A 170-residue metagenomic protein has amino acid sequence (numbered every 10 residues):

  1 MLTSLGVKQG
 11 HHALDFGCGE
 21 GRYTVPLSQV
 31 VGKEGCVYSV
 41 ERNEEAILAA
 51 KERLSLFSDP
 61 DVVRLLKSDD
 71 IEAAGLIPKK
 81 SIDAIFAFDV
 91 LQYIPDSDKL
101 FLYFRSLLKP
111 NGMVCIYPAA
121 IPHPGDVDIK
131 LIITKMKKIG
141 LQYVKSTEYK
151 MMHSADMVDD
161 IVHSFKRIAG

Functional and structural regions predicted by a protein language model:
M1-H11: Conserved alpha-helix/loop element of class I SAM-dependent methyltransferases that forms part of the SAM/SAH-binding
N43: Conserved SAM/SAH-binding beta-strand->alpha-helix loop
A50-K51: Conserved SAM-binding loop
G75-I85: A short acidic, Gly/Pro-enriched loop at the edge of an enzyme's catalytic core that lines a small-molecule cofactor
D83-D96: A short SAM/SAH-binding and catalytic strip from SAM-dependent methyltransferases
D98-P110: A short glycine-rich, Lys/Arg-flanked "PGG" loop and its adjoining helix->strand segment in the class I
N111-A119: Conserved beta-strand signature within the Rossmann-like core of class I S-adenosyl-L-methionine
